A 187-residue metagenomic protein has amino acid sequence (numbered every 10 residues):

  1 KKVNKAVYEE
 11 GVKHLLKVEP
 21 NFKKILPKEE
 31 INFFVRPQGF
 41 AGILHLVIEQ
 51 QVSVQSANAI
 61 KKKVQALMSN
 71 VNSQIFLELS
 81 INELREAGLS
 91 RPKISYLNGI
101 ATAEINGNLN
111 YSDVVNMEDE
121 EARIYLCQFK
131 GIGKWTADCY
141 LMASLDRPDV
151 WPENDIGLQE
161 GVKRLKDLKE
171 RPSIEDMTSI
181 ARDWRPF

Functional and structural regions predicted by a protein language model:
K1-V35, G39: Intrinsically disordered, low-complexity, charged terminal extensions of DNA damage-control enzymes
P20-K24, V52-S53, A57-Q128: Alpha-helical ds-nucleic-acid-binding substructure associated with the helix-hairpin-helix region of base-excision DNA
P37-Q51: Alpha-helical scaffold segments that form or flank carboxylate-/histidine-based iron centers
F40-L44, F76-S80, E118-A122, L158 (+1 more regions): N-terminal alpha-helical segment
I48, E118-K163: Catalytic DNA-binding helix-loop module of base-excision-repair DNA glycosylases/AP lyases
Q55, A59, V71, I75 (+5 more regions): Alpha-helix N-cap and coil->helix boundary residues
E83-R85, L165-K169: Substrate-binding clefts and substrate-entry loops adjacent to catalytic sites of polymer-processing enzymes acting on
D167-F187: A basic, often C-terminal nucleic-acid-binding module that engages the phosphate backbone, implemented in DNA
